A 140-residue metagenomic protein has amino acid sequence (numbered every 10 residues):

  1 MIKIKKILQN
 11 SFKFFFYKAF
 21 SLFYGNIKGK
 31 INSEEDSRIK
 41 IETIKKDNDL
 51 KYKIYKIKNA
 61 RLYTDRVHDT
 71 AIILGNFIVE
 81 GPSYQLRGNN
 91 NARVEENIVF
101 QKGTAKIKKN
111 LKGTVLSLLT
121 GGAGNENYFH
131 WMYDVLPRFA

Functional and structural regions predicted by a protein language model:
I2-P137: Phosphate-centric recognition/catalysis
